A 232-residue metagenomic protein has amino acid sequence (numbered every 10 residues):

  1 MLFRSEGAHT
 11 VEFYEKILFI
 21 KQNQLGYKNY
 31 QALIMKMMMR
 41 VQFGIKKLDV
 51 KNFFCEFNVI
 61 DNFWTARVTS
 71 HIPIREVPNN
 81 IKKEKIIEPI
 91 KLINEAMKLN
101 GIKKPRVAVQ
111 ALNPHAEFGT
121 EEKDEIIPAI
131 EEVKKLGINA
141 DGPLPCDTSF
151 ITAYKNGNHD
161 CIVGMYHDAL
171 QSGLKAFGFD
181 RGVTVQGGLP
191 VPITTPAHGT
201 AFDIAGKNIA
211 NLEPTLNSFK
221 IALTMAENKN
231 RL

Functional and structural regions predicted by a protein language model:
F3-L232: Anion-binding alpha/beta catalytic cores of soluble intermediary-metabolism enzymes, centered on
